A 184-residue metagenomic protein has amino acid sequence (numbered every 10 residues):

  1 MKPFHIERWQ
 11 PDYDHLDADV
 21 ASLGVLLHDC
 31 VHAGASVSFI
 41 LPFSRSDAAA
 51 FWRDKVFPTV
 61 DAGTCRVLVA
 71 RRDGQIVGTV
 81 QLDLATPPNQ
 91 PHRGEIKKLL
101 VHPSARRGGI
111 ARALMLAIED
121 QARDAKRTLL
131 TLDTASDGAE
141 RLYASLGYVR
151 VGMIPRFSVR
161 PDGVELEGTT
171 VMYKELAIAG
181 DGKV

Functional and structural regions predicted by a protein language model:
K2-H5, W9-D17, V149, R160-V184: Terminal substrate-recognition subdomain of acyl/acetyltransferases
F4-K98, H102, M115-A117, Q121 (+1 more regions): Acetyl-CoA-dependent GNAT
D17, P42, Q90-R93, G108 (+4 more regions): Non-catalytic, surface-exposed connector residues within folded enzymatic/regulatory domains
D47, D137-G138: Short alpha-helical
H102-S104, G108: Active-site acidic-Proline motif in GNAT/NAT acetyltransferases
G108, R112, L116: Residues forming the Rossmann-fold NAD(P)(H) cofactor-binding site
M115, A122-A135: Conserved GNAT acetyl-CoA-binding A-motif
T131-D133, E140, A144, V149-L166: Conserved catalytic-core motifs of GNAT/GCN5-like acyltransferases
